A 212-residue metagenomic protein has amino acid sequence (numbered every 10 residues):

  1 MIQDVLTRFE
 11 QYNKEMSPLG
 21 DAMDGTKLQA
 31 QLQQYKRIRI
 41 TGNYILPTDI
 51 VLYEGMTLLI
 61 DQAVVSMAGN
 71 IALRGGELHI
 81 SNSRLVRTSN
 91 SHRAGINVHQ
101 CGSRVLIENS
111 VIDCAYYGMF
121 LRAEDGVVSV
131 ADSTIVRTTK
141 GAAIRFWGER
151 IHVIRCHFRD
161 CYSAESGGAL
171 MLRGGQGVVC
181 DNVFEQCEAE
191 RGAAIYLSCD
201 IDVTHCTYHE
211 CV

Functional and structural regions predicted by a protein language model:
M1-A30: Right-handed parallel beta-helix/beta-solenoid
D4, I40, N90, K140 (+1 more regions): Serine/threonine-rich, low-complexity intrinsically disordered segments
G20-Q29, Y35-G55, D61-G69, L73: N-terminal extracellular ligand-recognition/capping segment immediately after the signal peptide
G25, I45-D49, M67-A72, S89-H99 (+5 more regions): Extracellular beta-strand/beta-solenoid scaffold signature
I45, G102-S110, G126, S133 (+4 more regions): Residue-level detection of beta-strand scaffold positions
E54-S66, L73-Y116, G126-R137, I154: Parallel beta-helix/beta-solenoid
